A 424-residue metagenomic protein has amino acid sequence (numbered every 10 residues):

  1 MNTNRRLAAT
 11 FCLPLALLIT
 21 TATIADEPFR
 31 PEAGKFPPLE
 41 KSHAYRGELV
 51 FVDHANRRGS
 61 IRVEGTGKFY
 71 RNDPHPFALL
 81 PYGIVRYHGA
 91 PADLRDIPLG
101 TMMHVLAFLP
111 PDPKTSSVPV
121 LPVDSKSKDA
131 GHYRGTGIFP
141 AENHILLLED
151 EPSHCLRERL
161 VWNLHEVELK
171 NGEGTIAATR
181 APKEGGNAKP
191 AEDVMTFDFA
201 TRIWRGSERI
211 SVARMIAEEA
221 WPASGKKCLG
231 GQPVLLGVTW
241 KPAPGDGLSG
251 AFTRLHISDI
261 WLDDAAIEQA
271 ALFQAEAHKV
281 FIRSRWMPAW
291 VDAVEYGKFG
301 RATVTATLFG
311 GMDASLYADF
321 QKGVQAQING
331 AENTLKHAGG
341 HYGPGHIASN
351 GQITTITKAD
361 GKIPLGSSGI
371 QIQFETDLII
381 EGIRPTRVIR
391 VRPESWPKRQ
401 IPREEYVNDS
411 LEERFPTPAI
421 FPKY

Functional and structural regions predicted by a protein language model:
N2-C12: Bacterial N-terminal signal peptides that target proteins for export
T10-T20: Bacterial N-terminal signal peptides
I19-Y82, Y87-Y424: Short, flexible, surface-exposed loop segments at domain boundaries
